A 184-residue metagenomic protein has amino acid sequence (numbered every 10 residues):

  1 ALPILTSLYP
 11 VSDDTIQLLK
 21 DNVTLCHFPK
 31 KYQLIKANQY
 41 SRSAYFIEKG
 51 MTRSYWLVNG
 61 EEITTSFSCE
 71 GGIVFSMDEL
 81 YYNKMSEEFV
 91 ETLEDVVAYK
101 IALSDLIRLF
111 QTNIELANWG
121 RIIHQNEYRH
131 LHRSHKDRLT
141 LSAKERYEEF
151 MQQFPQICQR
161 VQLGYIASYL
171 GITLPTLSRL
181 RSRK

Functional and structural regions predicted by a protein language model:
A1-T24: Cyclic nucleotide-binding regulatory module and flanking cytosolic helices
T24, M51-W56, I73, V97-A98: Short beta-strand segments in beta-sandwich/barrel cores
K31, R42-R53, E70-G71: Glycine- and acidic-residue-biased ligand/ion/polar-headgroup-sensing regions
L34-Q39: Short phosphate-coordinating micro-motif centered on Lys-Gly-acidic
Y55, S76-M77, R108-L109, F150 (+1 more regions): Residues that scaffold the ATP/ADP-binding catalytic core of kinase and kinase-like folds
I63-I122: Cyclic-nucleotide recognition modules
E127-K136: Short, Lys/Arg-enriched N-terminal segment that forms or immediately precedes the first helix of a structured domain
L141-K184: Phosphate-/nucleic-acid-contacting segments
